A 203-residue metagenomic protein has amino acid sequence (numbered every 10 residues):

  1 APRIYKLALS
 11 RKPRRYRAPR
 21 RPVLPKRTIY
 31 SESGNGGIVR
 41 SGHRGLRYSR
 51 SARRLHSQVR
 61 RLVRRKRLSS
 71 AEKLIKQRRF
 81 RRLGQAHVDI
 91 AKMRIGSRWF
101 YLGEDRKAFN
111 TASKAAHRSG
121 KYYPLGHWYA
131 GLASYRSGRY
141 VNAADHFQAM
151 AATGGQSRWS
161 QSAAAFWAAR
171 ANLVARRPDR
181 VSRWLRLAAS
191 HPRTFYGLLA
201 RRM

Functional and structural regions predicted by a protein language model:
A1, K12-R14, P25-E32, S41-Y48 (+4 more regions): Solenoid-like repeat scaffolds
P2-R3, R15, R47-S57, L83-R94 (+4 more regions): Generic helix N-cap/helix-start motif at coil->alpha-helix transitions
S33-I90, R94-I95, K107: Solenoidal tandem-repeat scaffolds enriched in leucines and small polar residues
